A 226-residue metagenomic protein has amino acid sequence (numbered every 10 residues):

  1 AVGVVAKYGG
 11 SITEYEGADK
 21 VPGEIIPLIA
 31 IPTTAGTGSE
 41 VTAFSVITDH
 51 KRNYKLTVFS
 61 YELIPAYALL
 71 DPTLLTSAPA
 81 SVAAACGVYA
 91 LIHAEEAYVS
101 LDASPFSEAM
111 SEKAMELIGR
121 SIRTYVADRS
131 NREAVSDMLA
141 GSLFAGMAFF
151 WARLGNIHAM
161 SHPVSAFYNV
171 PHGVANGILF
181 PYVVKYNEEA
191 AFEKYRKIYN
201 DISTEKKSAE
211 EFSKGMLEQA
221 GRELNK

Functional and structural regions predicted by a protein language model:
A1-T73: Glycine/threonine-rich beta-strand-loop-alpha-helix active-site module that forms ligand/phosphate-binding
A1-Y8, P22, F149-R153, P163-Y168 (+1 more regions): Alpha-helix C-terminal capping segments
V2-A6, A94-E95, M115-S121, G141-G146 (+3 more regions): Buried hydrophobic packing segments
G36, L143-N176: Glycine-rich phosphate/pyrophosphate-binding beta-alpha loops
F44-A152: Carboxylate- and glycine-rich phosphate/diphosphate-binding segment that chelates Mg2+/Mn2+
V88, M115, I157, N176-G177 (+3 more regions): A general structural signal for well-ordered alpha-helical segments in protein cores
P181-K226: Mobile late-domain/C-terminal helix-loop "cap" segments that border catalytic sites or the cytosolic face
